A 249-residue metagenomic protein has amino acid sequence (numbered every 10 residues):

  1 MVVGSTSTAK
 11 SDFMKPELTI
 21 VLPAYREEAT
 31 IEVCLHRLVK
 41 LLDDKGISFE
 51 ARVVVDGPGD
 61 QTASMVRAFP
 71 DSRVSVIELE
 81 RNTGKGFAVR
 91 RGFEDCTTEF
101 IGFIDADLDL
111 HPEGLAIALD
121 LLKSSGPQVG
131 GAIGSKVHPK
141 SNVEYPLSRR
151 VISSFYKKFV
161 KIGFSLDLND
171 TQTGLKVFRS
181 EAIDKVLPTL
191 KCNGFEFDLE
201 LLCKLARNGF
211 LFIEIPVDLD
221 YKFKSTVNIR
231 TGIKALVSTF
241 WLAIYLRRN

Functional and structural regions predicted by a protein language model:
M1-P16, G163-S165, T189-N249: Hydrophobic helical membrane-anchoring modules
V2-K40, I47: N-proximal low-complexity "stem/linker" segments adjacent to membrane-targeting elements
P16-T19, V39-V53, Q61, S72-S75: Short loop->beta transition adjacent to catalytic acidic/histidine clusters or analogous donor-positioning motifs
E27-T30, P58, K85, H111: Donor nucleotide-sugar binding loop of glycosyltransferases
F49-R52, A63-D95: Conserved donor nucleotide-binding strand/loop of the catalytic core
V55-A63, L108: A conserved acidic beta->alpha catalytic loop
E80-D95, F100, P112-F195, Y221-S238 (+1 more regions): Acceptor/aglycone-binding surface of glycosyltransferases and processive sugar-polymer synthases
